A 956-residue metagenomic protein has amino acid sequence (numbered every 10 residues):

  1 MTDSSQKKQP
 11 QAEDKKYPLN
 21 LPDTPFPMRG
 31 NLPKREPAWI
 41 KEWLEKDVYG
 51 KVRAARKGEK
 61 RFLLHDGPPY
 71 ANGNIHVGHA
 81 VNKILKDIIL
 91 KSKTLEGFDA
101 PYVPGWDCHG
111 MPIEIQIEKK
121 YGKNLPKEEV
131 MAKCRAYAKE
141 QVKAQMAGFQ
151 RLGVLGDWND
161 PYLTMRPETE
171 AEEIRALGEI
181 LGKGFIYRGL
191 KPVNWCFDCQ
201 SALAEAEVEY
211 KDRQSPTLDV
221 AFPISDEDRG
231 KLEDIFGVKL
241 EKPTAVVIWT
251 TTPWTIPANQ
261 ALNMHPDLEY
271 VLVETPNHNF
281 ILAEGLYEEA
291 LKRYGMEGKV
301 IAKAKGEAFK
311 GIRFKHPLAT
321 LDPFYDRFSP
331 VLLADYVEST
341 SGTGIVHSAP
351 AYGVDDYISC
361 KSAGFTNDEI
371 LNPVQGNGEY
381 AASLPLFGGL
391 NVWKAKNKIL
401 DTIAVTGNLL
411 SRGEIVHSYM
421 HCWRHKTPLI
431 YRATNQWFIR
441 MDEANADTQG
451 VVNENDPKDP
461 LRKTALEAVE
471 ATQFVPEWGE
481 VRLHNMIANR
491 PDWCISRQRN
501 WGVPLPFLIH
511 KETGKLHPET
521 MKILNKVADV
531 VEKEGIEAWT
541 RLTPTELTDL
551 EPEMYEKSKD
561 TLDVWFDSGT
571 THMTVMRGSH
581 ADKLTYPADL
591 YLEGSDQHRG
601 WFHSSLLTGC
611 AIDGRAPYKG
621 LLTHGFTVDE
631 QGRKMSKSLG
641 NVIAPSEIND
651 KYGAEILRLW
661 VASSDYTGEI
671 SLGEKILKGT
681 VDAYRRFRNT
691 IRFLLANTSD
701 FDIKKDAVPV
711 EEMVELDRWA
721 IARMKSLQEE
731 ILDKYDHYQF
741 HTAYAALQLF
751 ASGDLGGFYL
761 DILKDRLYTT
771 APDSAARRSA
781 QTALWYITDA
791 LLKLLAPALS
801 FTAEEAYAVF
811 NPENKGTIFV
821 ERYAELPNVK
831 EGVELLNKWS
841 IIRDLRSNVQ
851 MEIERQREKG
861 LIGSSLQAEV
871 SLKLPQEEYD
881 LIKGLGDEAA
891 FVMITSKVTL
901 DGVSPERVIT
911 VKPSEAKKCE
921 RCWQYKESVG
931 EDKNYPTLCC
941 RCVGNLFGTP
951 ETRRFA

Functional and structural regions predicted by a protein language model:
T2-H278, A349-S362, E369-F387, V392 (+7 more regions): N-terminal, positively charged nucleic-acid-binding surface of large information/translation enzymes
R29-K41, L155, P167-L371, T464-S496 (+7 more regions): NTP-handling and nucleic-acid-processing catalytic cores
D107, V193, F197, A204-K211 (+8 more regions): Acidic, turn-prone loop/beta-hairpin segments
N124, K211, S348-A351, W393 (+7 more regions): Conserved phosphate-binding loops in nucleotide/dinucleotide-binding enzymes
F149, E172, W493, R499 (+3 more regions): Core structural elements
C196, C422, H510, T548-D549 (+2 more regions): Short cysteine-rich clusters marking metal-coordination/redox-active sites
Q200, W923-K926, C940-V943: Cys/His-coordinated zinc-binding microdomains
H421-H425, L429, V481, F626-Q631 (+3 more regions): Catalytic adenosine-cofactor/nucleotide-binding cores of aminoacyl-tRNA synthetases and other
